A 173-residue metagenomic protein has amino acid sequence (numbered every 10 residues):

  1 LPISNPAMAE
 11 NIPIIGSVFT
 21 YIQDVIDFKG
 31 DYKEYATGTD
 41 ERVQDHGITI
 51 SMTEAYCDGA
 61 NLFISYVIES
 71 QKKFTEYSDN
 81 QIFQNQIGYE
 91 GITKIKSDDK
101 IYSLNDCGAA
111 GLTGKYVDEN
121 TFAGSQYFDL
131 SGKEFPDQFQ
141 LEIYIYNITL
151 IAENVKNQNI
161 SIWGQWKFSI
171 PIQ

Functional and structural regions predicted by a protein language model:
P2-Q173: Alpha-helical, hydrophobic structural elements that either
